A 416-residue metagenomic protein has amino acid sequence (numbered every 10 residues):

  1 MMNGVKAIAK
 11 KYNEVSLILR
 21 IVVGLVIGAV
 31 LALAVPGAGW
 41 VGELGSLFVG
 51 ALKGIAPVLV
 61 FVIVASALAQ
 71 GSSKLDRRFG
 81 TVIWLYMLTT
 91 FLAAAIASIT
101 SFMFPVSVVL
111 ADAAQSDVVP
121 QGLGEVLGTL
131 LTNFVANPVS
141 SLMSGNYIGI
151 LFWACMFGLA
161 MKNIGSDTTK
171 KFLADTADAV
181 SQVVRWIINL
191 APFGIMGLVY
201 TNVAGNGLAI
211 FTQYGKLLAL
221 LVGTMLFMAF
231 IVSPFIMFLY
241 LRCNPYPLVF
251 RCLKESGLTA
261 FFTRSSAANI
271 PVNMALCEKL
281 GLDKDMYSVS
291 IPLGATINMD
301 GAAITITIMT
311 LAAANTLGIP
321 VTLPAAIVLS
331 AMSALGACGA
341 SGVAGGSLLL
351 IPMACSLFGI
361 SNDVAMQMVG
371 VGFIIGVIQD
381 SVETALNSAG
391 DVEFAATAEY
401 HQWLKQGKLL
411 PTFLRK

Functional and structural regions predicted by a protein language model:
I8-A34, S46-L52, R77-L248, K408-K416: Signature of multi-pass transmembrane helix bundles
W40-V41, D76, L208-K216, P245-R251 (+2 more regions): Membrane-water interface of transmembrane alpha-helices in multipass transporters/channels
A51, M87-F91, A95, V222-L226 (+4 more regions): Hydrophobic transmembrane alpha-helical segments of multi-pass transport and channel proteins
L59, G194, S265-N273, A303-M309 (+2 more regions): Transmembrane helix boundary and interhelical junction motifs in multipass membrane proteins
L68-R77, N163-D167, N206, R242-P245 (+4 more regions): Juxtamembrane helix-boundary/capping and inter-helix hinge elements in multi-pass membrane proteins
K74-V82, Q182-N189, K279-A295, L323-P324 (+2 more regions): Membrane-interface alpha-helices at helix entry/exit sites of multi-pass transporters
E255-A337, A395, K408-R415: Helix-loop-helix junctions within the multi-pass membrane cores of secondary transporters/permeases
I308-K416: Transmembrane alpha-helical segments and their short flanking loops that form helix-hairpins/helix-helix interfaces
